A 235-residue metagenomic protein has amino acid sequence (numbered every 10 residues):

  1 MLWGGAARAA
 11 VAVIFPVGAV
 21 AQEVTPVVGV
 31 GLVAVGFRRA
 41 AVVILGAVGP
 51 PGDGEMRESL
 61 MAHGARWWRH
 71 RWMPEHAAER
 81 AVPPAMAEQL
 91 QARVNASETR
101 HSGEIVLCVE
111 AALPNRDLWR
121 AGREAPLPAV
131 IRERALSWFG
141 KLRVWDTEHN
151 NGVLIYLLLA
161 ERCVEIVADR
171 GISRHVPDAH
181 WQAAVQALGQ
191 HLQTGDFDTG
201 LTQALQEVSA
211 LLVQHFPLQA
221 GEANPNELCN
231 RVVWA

Functional and structural regions predicted by a protein language model:
M1-M61: Periodic low-complexity repeat segments enriched in small/acidic residues
M56-P225, N230-W234: Divalent-cation
